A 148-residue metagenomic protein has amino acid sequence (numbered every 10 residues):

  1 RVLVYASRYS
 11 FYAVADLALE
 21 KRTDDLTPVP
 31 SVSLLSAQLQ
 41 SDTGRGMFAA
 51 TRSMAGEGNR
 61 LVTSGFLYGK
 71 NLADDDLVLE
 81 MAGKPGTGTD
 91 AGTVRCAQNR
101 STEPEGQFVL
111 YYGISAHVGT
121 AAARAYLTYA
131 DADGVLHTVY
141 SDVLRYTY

Functional and structural regions predicted by a protein language model:
R1-L26: Proteolytic cleavage junctions
E20-Y148: Short, surface-exposed linear motifs at loops/turns and structural transition points
